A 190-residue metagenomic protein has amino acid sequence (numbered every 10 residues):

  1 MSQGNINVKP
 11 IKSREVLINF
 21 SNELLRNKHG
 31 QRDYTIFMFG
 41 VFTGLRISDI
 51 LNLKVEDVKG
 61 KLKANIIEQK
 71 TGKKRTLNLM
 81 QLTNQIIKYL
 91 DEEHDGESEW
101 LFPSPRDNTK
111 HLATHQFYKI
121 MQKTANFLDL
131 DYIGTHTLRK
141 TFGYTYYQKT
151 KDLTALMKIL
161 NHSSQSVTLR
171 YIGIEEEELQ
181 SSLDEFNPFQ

Functional and structural regions predicted by a protein language model:
M1-E15, N187-Q190: C-terminal secondary-structure termini that scaffold catalytic or DNA-interacting sites
S2, S13-T43: Basic, Lys/Arg- and aromatic-enriched nucleic-acid-binding interface segment
R14-L17, Q81-L130: Active-site/catalytic core of tyrosine-dependent DNA strand-transfer enzymes
I36, G44, S48-N52, L156: Alpha-helix N-cap/helix-start motif at helix boundaries, enriched for small hydrophobics
F39-G40, T145-Y146, I159: Short alpha-helical segment immediately N-terminal to, or the first helix within, an HTH/HTH-like DNA-binding domain
D49-I50, I133, G143, K151-H162 (+1 more regions): Active-site-proximal segment of tyrosine recombinases
N52-T83: Conserved tyrosine-mediated DNA breakage-rejoining catalytic core shared by Y-recombinases
E68-T71, S166-E185: Catalytic-site neighborhood detector that most strongly recognizes the C-terminal catalytic loop/helix of tyrosine
